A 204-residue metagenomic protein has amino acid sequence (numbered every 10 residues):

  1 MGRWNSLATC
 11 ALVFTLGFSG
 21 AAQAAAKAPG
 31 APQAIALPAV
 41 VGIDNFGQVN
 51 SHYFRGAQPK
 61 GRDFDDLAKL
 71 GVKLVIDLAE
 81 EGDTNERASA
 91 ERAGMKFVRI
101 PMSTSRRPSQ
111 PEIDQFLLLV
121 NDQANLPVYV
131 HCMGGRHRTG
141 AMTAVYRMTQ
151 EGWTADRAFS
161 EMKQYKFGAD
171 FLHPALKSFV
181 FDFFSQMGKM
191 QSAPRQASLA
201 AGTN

Functional and structural regions predicted by a protein language model:
G2-Y129, A141-N204: Cys-dependent protein tyrosine phosphatase-like superfamily
C132: Short cysteine clusters
G135: Substrate/cofactor-recognition hotspot
R138: Conserved lysine of the Walker
